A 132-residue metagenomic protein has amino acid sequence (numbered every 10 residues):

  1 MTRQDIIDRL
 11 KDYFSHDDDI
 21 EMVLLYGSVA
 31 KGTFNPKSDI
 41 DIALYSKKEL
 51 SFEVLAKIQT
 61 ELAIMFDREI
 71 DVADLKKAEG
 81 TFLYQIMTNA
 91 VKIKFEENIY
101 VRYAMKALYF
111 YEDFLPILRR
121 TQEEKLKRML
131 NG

Functional and structural regions predicted by a protein language model:
M1-M22, A30-G32, K47-G132: Catalytic core of pol beta-like nucleotidyltransferases
N35-S38: Short glycine/proline-enriched turns and hinge-like loops at secondary-structure junctions
A43-Y45: Short hydrophobic/aromatic beta-strand micro-patches that form the beta-sheet surface supporting nucleotide- or nucleic
